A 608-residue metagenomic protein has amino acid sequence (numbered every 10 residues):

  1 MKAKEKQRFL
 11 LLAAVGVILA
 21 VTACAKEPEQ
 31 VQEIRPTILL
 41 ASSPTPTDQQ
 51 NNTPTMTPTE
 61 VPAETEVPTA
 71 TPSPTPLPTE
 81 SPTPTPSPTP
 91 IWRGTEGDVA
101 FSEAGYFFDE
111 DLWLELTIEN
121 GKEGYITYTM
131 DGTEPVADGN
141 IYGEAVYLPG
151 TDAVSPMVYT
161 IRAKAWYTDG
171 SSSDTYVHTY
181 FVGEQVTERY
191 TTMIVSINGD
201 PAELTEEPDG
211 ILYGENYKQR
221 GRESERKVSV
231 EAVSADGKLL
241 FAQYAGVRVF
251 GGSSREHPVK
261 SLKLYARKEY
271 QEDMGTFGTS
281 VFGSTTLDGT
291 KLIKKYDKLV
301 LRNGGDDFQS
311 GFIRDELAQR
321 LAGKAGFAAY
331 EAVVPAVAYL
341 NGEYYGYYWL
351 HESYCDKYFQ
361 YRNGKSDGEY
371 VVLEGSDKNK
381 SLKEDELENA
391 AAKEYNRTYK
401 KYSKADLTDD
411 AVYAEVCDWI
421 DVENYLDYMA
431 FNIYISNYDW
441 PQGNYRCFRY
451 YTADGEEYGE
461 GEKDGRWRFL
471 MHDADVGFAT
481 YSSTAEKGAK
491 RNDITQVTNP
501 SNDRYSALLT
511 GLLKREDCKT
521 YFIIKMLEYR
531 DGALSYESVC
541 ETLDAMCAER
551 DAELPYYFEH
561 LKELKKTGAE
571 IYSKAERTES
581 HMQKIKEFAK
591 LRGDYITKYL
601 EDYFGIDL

Functional and structural regions predicted by a protein language model:
K2-L11: Bacterial N-terminal signal peptides that target proteins for export
V15-G16, P36-P44, T57, V61 (+8 more regions): Short, compositionally stereotyped local motifs that mark structural "simplifiers"
V21-A23: C-terminal motif of bacterial Sec signal peptides marking the signal peptidase cleavage site
A25-V31: Bacterial lipoprotein signal-peptidase II cleavage site
A63, V67, T71-L77, S81: Low-complexity tandem-repeat tracts in intrinsically disordered regions
D111-W113, G143, V158-T160, V177 (+13 more regions): Extracellular structured ligand-interaction cores
M193, E203-T205, L212, Q219-R220 (+8 more regions): Middle-to-C-terminal accessory/interaction subdomains
I197, Q219-L382: Conserved ATP-binding subdomain of kinase catalytic cores across diverse folds
